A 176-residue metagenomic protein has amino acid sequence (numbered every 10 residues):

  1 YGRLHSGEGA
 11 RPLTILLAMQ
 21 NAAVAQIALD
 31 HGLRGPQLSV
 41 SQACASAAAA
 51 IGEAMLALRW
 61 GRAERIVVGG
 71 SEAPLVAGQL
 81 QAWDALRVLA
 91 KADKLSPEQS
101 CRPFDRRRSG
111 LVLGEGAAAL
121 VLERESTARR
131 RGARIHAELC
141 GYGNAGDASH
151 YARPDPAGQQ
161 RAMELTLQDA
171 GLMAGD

Functional and structural regions predicted by a protein language model:
Y1-E53, L86-V112: Conserved catalytic cysteine-centered active-site region of acyl-thioester-dependent Claisen-condensing enzymes
Y1-H5, G171-D176: Short, intrinsically disordered, charge-balanced linker/junction segments flanking boundaries in proteins
G32, R59-W60, Q168-G171: Residue-level signal for alpha-helix termini/capping positions
L33, A43-S46, L56, S71-P74 (+2 more regions): Short acidic/polar capping segments at secondary-structure boundaries
L38-Q42, A63-S71, R134-Y142, G175-D176: Beta-strand segments within the central parallel beta-sheet cores of soluble alpha/beta enzyme folds
A48-A50, P74-G78, A148-S149: Short, well-ordered, mixed-charge alpha-helical segments that flank or form enzyme active sites
S96-A174: Condensing-enzyme catalytic core mediating Claisen C-C bond formation in acyl metabolism
